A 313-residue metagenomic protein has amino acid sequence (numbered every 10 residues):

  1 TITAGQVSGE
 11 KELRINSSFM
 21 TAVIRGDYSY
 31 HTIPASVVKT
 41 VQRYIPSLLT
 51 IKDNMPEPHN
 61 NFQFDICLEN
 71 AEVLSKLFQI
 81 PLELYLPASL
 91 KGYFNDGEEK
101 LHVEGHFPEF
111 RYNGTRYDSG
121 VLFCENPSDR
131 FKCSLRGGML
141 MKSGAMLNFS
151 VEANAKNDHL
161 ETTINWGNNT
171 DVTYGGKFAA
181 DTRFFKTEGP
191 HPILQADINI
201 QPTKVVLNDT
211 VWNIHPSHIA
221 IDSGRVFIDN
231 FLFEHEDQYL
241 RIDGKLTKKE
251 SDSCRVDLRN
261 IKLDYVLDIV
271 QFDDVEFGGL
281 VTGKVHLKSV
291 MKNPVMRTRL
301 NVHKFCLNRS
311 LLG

Functional and structural regions predicted by a protein language model:
T1-G313: Interface amphipathic segments
